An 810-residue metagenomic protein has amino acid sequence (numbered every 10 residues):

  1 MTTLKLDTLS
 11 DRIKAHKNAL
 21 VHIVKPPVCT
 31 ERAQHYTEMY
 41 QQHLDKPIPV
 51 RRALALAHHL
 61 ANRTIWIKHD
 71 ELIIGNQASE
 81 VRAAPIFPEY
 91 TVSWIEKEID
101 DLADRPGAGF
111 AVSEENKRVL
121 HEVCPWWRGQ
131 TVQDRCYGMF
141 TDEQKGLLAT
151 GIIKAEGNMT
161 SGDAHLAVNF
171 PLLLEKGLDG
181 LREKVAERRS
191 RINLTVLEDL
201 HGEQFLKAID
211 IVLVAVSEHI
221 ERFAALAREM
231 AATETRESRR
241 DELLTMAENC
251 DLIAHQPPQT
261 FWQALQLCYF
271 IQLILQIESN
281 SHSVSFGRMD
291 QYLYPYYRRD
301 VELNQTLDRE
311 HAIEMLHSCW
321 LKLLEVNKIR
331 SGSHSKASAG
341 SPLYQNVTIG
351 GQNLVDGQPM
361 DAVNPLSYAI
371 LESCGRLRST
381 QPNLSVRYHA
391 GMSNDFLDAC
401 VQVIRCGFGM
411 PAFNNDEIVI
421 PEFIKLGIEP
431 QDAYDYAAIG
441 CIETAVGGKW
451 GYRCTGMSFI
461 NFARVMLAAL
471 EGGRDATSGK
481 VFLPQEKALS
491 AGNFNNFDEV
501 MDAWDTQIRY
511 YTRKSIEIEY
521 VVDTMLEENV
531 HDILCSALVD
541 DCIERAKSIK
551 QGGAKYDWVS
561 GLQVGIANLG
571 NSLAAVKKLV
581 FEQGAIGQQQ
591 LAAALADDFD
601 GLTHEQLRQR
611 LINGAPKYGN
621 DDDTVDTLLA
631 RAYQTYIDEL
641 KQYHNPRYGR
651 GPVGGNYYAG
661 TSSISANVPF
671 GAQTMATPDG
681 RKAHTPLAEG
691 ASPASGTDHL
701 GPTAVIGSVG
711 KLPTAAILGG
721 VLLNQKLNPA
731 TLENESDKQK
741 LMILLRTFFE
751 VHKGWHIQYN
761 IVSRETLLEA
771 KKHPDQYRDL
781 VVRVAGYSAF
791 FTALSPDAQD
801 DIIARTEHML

Functional and structural regions predicted by a protein language model:
T2-L206, R239-T245, N249-L810: Conserved catalytic cores of very large enzyme subunits
K207-E218: Extended non-globular scaffold/tether segments
E218, R222-A225, E229, T245: Extended, non-transmembrane alpha-helical coiled-coils
A231-S238: A conserved hydrophobic secondary-structure block that centers on an alpha-helix together with its immediately flanking
